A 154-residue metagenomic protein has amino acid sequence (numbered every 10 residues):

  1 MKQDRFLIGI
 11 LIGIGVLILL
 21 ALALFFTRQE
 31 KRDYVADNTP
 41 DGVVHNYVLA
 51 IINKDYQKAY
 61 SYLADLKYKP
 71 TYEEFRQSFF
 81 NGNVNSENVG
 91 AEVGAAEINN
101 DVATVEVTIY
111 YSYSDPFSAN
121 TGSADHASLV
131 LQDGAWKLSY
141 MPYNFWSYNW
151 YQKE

Functional and structural regions predicted by a protein language model:
K2-N53: Short, low-complexity N-terminal intrinsically disordered segments enriched in polar/charged residues
G13, A36, F80-V84, Y113-F117: Intrinsically disordered, low-complexity segments enriched in polar/charged residues with Gly/Pro, especially when
Y34, N38-G42, A50-K54, L66-E74 (+1 more regions): Soluble non-cytosolic domains of exported or imported proteins
N46, Y56-E106, Y110, F145-W146: Short solvent-exposed beta->alpha transition segments
I98-E154: Exposed beta-sheet edge and beta->alpha loop/turn motif
